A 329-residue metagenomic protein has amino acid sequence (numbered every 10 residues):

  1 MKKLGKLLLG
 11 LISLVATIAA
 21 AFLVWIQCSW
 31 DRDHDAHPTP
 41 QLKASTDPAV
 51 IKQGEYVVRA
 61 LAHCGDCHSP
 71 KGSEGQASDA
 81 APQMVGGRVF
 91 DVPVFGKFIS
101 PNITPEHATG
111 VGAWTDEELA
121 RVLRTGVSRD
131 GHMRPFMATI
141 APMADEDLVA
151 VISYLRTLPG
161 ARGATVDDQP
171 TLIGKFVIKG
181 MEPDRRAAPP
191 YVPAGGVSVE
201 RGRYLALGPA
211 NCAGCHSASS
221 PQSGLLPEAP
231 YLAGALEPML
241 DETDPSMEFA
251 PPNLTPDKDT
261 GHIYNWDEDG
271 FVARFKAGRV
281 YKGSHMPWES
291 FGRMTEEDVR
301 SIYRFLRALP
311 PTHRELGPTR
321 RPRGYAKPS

Functional and structural regions predicted by a protein language model:
M1-D33: N-terminal type II signal-anchor transmembrane helix that functions as the membrane-insertion/stop-transfer segment
S13-A16, A20-L23, A138-R203, S301-F305: Extended surface/linker regions that mediate inter-domain or inter-protein docking in multi-component redox
L23, T115-R129, T139-T165, D267-Y281 (+1 more regions): C-terminal capping alpha-helices of c-type cytochrome domains
D35-R59, I178-L207, T260: Electrostatic cytochrome c docking/interface patches
G54, L61-K71, V151, G202-L205 (+3 more regions): The canonical Cys-X-X-Cys-His
Y56-F98: Extracytoplasmic/periplasmic/luminal assembly and interaction segments in envelope/secretory/respiratory proteins
M84-E118, T139-L148, P230-R274, W288-V299: Electron-transfer interface patches adjacent to heme c in soluble/periplasmic c-type cytochromes and di-/multiheme
P221-G224: Small-residue-rich helix-loop
